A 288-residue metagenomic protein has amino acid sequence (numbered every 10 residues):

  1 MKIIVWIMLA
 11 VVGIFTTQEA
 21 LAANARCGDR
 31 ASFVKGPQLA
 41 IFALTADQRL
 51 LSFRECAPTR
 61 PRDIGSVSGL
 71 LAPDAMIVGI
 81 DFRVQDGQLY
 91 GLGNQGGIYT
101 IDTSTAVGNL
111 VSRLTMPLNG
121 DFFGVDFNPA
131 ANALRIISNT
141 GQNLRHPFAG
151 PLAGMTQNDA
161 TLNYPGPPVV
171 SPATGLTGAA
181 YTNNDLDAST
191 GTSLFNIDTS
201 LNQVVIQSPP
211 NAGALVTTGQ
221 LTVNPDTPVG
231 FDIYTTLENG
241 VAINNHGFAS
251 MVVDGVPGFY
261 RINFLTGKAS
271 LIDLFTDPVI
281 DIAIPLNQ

Functional and structural regions predicted by a protein language model:
W6-F15: Bacterial N-terminal signal peptides
T17-Q18, I80: N-terminal signal peptide c-region/cleavage motif recognized by signal peptidases
C27-A57: An edge-strand/N-cap motif at the start of beta-rich repeat modules
Q38, D47-F53, G97-D102, G141-P147 (+3 more regions): Structural motif
A40-L44, Q88-G91, A133-I136, A188 (+2 more regions): Conserved beta-propeller blade signature
T45-G69, G93-T105: Beta-propeller domains
R60-A72, N109-M116, P147-F148, L152-V169 (+3 more regions): Beta-propeller fold detector
P73-F82, M116-P129, N163-N184, N224-T236 (+1 more regions): Repeated scaffold domains used in trafficking and secretory/extracellular systems, primarily beta-propellers
